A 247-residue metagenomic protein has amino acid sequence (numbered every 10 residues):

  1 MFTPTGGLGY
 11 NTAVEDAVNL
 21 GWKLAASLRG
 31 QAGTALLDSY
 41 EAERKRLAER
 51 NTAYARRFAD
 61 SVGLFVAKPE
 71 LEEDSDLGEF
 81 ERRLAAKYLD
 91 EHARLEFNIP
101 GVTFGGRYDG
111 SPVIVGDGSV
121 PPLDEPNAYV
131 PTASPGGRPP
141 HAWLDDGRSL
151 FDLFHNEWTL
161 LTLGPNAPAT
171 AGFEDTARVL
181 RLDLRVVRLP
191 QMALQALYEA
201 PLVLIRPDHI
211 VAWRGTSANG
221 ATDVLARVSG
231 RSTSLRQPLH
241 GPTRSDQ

Functional and structural regions predicted by a protein language model:
M1-S39, K45: Active-site-proximal cofactor/substrate-binding loop regions of enzyme domains
A26-Q247: Helical substrate-recognition/capping region of FAD-dependent monooxygenase/halogenase enzymes
